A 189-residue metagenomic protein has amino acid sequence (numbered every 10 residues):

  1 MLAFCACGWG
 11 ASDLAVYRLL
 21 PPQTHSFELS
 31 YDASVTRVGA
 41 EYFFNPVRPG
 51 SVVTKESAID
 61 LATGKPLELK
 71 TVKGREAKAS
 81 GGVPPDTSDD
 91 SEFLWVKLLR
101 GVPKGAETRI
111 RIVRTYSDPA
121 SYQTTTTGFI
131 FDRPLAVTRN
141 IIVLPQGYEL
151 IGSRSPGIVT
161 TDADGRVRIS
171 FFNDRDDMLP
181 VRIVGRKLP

Functional and structural regions predicted by a protein language model:
M1-A6: Bacterial N-terminal signal peptides
C7-V47: Early extracytoplasmic/domain-onset interaction patches
G8, D13-R18, T126-P189: Intrinsically disordered, low-complexity linkers and stems that provide flexible hinges in membrane-associated
D13-A15, H25-L29, A40, T54 (+4 more regions): Envelope-exposed proteins and targeting segments
L19-P21, S34, R48, D86-S88 (+4 more regions): Generic marker of residues within folded, mature protein domains
S30-S34, N45, R111-T115, V143 (+1 more regions): Residue-level recognition of well-ordered beta-strand positions that form the cores of beta-sheet-rich folds across
E41-S80, D132-P156: Solvent-exposed beta-hairpin/edge-strand motifs
T54-F129, A163-P189: A surface-exposed beta-strand-loop module
